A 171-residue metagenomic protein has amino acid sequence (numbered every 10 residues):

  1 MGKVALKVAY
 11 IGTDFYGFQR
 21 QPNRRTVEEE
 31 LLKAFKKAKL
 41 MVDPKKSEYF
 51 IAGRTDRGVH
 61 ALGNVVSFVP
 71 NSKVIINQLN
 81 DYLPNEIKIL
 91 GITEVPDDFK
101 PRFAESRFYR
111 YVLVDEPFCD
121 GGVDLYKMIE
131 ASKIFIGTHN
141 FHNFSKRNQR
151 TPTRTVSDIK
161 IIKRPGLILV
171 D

Functional and structural regions predicted by a protein language model:
M1-D171: Structured-RNA-binding interfaces characteristic of tRNA pseudouridine synthases
